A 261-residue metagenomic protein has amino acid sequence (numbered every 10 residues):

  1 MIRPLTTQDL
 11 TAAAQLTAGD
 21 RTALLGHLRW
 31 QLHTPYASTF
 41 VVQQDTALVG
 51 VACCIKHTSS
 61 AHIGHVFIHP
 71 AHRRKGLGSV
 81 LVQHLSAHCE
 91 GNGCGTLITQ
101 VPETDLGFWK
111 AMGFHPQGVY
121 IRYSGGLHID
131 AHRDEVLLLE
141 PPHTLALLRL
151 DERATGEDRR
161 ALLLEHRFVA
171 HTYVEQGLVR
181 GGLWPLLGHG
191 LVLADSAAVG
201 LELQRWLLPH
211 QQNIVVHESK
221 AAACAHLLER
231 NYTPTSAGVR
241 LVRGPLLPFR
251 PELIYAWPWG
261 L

Functional and structural regions predicted by a protein language model:
L10-C53, L150-H171: Active-site rim helix/loop that mediates acceptor-substrate recognition in acyltransferases
T11-A13, E90, M112-G188: Amide-forming acyltransferase catalytic core, primarily the GNAT-like/NAT-type and related acyltransferase folds
V41, T46-I55, S60-F67, Q176-L191: Conserved beta-strand in the GNAT
S59, I98-Q100, H115-I129, P234-L246: Conserved catalytic-core motifs of GNAT/GCN5-like acyltransferases
I68, R74-A87, A111, A197-P209 (+1 more regions): Conserved acetyl-CoA-binding loop-helix of GNAT-fold acetyltransferases
C89-P102, H210-S219, S236-G238: Conserved GNAT acetyl-CoA-binding A-motif
F108-F114, L227-L228: Conserved active-site tyrosine of GNAT-family acetyltransferases
R180-E218: Flexible loop/N-cap segments at domain edges
